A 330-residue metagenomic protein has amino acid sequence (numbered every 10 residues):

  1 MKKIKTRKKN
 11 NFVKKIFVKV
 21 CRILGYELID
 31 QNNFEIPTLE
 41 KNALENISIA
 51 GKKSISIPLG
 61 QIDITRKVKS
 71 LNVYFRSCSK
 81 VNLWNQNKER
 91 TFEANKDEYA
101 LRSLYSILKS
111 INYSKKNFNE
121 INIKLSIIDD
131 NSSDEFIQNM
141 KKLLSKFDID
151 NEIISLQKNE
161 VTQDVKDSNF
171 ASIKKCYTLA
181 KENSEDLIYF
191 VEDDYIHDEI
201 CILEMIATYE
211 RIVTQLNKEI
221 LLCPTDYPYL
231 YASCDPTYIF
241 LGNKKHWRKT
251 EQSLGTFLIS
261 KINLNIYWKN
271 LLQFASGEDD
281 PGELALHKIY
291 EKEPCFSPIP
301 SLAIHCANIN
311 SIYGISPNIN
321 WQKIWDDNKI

Functional and structural regions predicted by a protein language model:
M1-S56: Membrane-proximal basic amphipathic "stem/tether" segments
K67, N72-R102: A solvent-exposed, charged loop/short amphipathic helix patch at secondary-structure junctions
L71-F75, I107, I123-I127: Hydrophobic targeting segments
Q86, S133-E185: Active-site-proximal specificity loops/subdomain of glycosyltransferases
T91-E120: Short, acidic, metal-binding catalytic loop of nucleotide-sugar glycosyltransferases
N119-S132, S155-K158: Short beta-strand/loop segment that forms part of the nucleotide-sugar
K166-N169, Y177-K181, L187-Y189, I196-L271: Conserved catalytic core of nucleotide-sugar-dependent glycosyltransferases
K261-I330: C-terminal catalytic/acceptor-binding lobe
